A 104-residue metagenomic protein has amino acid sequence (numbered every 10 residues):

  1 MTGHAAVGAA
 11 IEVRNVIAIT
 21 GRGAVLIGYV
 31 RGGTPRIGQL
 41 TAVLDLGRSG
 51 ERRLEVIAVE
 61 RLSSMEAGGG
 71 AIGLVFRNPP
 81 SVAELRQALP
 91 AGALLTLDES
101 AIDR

Functional and structural regions predicted by a protein language model:
M1-G3: N-terminal helix initiation/capping motif
A5-G23, I27-Y29, L40-R104: Beta-strand/loop-dominated core regions that host nucleotide or nucleotide-derived cofactor-binding catalytic loops
G32-I37: A short beta-turn/strand-edge loop motif at beta-sheet boundaries
